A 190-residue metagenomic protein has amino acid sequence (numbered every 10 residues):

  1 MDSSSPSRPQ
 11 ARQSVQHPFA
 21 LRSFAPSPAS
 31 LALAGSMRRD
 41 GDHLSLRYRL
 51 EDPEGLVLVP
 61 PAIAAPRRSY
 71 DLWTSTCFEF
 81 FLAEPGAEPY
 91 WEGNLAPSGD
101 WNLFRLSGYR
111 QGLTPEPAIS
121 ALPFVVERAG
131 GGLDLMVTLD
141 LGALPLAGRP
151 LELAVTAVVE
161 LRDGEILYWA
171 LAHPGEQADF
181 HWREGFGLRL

Functional and structural regions predicted by a protein language model:
M1-P61, D71, A172-L190: Order/disorder boundary and secretion-linked terminal/linker segments
D2-A11, S69-Y90, A147-L190: Acidic/polar low-complexity flexible segments
P9, R67-V125: Extracellular/luminal beta-rich ligand-recognition and adhesion surfaces characterized by aromatic-Gly/Pro-enriched
H17, L33-G35, L46, F78 (+2 more regions): Hydrophobic residues positioned within well-ordered beta-strands of beta-sheet architectures
L33-R39, S120-R128: Short amphipathic beta-strand and strand-loop transition segments with alternating hydrophobic
R39, L50-E54, E84, G99 (+2 more regions): Beta-strand elements of well-folded, non-transmembrane domains
L56-A62, W101-S107, P115, A147-R149: A short, polar/proline- and glycine-enriched secondary-structure boundary/capping micro-motif
A129-L144: Localized edge beta-strand/strand-to-loop motifs within extracellular or lumenal beta-rich domains
